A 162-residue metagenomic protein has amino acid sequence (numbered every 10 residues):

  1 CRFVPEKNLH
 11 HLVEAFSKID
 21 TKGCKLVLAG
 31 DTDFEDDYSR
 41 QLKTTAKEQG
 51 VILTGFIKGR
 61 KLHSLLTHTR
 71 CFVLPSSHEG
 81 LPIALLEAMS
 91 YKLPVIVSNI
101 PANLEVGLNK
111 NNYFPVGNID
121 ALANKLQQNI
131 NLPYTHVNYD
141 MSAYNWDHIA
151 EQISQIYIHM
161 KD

Functional and structural regions predicted by a protein language model:
V4-K18, R40: A conserved mid-protein helix/loop that constitutes part of the nucleotide-sugar donor-binding site
S39-R60: Nucleotide-activated donor-binding/catalytic signature segment of Leloir-type glycosyltransferases, i.e., the conserved
F56-I57, S64-T69, I153: Short alpha-helical donor nucleotide-sugar binding micro-motif in glycosyltransferases
S77: Aromatic "clamp/platform" in nucleotide-sugar-dependent glycosyltransferases that forms part of the donor/acceptor
S90, P94-V97: Short hydrophobic beta-strand element within catalytic cores of glycosyltransferases and related nucleotide-activated
N111-I119, Q127-N131: Conserved acidic donor-binding segment of nucleotide-sugar-dependent glycosyltransferases
P133-K161: A charged, aromatic-enriched C-terminal amphipathic alpha-helix characteristic of glycosyltransferases across folds
